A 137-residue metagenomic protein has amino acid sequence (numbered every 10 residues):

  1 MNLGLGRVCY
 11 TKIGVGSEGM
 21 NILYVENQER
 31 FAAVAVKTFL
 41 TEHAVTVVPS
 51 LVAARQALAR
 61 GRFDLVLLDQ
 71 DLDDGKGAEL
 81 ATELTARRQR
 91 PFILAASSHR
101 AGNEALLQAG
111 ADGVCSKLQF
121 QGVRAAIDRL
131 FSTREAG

Functional and structural regions predicted by a protein language model:
G19-R30, A35-V36, V66: Conserved acidic segment of CheY-like receiver
Q28-V47, A53: Two-component/phosphorelay signaling modules centered on CheY-like receiver
V47-L65: Acidic, metal-coordinating helix/loop segments flanking the phosphotransfer/catalytic sites of two-component signaling
A59-G61, E83-R90, A109: Conserved phosphotransfer cores of two-component systems
L67-A86, R100: Conserved phosphotransfer microenvironments
E79, S98-S116, Q121, A125: Alpha4 helix (beta4-alpha4-beta5 surface) of REC/receiver domains from two-component response regulators
L94-A96: Hydrophobic/aromatic residues positioned on beta-strands within the core alpha/beta folds
Q108, R124-G137: Receiver (REC) domain switch/output surface
